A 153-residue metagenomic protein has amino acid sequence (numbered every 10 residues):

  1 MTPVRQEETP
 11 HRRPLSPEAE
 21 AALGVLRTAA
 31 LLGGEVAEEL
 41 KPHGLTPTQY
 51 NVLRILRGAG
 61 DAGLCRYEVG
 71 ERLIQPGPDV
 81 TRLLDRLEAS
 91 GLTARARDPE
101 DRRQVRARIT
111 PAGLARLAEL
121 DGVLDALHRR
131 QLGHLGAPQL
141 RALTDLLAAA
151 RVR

Functional and structural regions predicted by a protein language model:
M1-H43, S90: N-terminal leader segment of winged-helix/HTH proteins
V4, D85-A148: Charged, amphipathic alpha-helical coiled-coil/dimerization segments
E20, G24, L31, E35 (+3 more regions): Pre-recognition alpha-helix immediately N-terminal to the DNA-recognition helix within helix-turn-helix or winged-helix
A22, L26, A30, I74 (+3 more regions): Short amphipathic alpha-helical segments with heptad-repeat character
A30, G34-P76: N-terminal helix-turn-helix DNA-binding core of bacterial DNA-binding proteins
C65, R151-R153: Short, charged, intrinsically disordered terminal tails
